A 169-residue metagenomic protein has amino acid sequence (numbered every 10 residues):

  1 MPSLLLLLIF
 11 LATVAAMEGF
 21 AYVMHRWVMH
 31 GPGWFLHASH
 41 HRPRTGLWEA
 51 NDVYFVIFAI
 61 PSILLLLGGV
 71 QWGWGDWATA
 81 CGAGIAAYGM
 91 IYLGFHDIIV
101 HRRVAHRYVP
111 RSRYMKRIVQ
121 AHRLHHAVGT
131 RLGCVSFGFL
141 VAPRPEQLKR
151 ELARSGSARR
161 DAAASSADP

Functional and structural regions predicted by a protein language model:
M1-F20, S155: Membrane-anchoring/interfacial helices and their immediately flanking loops in integral membrane proteins
P2-L6, L36-Y54, G69-A78, Y88-P169: Cytosolic/stromal cytosol-facing helical appendages immediately following the last transmembrane segment
L8, A12, F55-G69: Hydrophobic core of alpha-helical transmembrane segments in multi-pass integral membrane proteins
F10-T13, M17, G33, C81 (+2 more regions): Alpha-helical hydrophobic/aromatic positions enriched in membrane-embedded helices and signal peptides
A15-M29, I85-R103: Transmembrane alpha-helical segments that form the membrane-embedded catalytic/substrate-channel core of multi-pass
M17, M29, T45, S62-L66: Short helix-loop boundary/capping segments at the starts of domains
V23-R42: Membrane-interface helix-loop junction between the first two transmembrane segments
F58, S62, C81, I85-G89: Hydrophobic alpha-helical transmembrane segments of polytopic
